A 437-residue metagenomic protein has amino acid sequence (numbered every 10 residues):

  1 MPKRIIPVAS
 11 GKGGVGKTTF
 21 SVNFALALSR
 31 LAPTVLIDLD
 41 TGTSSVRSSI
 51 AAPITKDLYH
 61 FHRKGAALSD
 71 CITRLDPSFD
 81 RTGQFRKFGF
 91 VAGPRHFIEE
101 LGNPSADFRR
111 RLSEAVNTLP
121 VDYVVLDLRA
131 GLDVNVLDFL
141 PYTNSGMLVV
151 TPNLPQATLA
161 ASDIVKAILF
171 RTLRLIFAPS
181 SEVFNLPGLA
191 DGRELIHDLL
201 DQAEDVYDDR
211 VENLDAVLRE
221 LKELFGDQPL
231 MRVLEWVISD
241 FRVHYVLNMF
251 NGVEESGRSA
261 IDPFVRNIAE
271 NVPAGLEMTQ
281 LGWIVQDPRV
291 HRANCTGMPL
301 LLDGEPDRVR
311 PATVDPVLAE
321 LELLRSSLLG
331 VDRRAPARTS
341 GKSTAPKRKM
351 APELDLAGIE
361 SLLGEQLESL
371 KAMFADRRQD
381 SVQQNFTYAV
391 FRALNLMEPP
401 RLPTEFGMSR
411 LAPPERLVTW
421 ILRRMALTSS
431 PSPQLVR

Functional and structural regions predicted by a protein language model:
R4-L68, Y123, L128: Walker A/P-loop NTP-binding active-site region of P-loop NTPases, recognizing the glycine-rich GxxxxGKT/S
I37, V91-G93, D127, L148-T151 (+1 more regions): Conserved beta-strand segments of the P-loop GTPase G domain that flank and frequently precede/overlap
L39-D122, A190-E204, H244, R292-P299 (+1 more regions): P-loop/Walker-type NTP enzyme "switch/lid" segment
T41-T43, R95-I98, A130-L132, N153-Q156 (+2 more regions): Conserved nucleotide-binding/hydrolysis micro-motifs of P-loop NTPases
L101, L128-F139: Conserved ATPase-coupling elements of RecA-like P-loop NTPase cores
N135-P155: Inter-motif core of Ras-like GTPase G domains
T158-L173: Conserved C-terminal guanine-recognition region of P-loop GTPase G domains, centered on the G4
E182-R437: C-terminal lobe/tail of nucleotide-utilizing enzymes
